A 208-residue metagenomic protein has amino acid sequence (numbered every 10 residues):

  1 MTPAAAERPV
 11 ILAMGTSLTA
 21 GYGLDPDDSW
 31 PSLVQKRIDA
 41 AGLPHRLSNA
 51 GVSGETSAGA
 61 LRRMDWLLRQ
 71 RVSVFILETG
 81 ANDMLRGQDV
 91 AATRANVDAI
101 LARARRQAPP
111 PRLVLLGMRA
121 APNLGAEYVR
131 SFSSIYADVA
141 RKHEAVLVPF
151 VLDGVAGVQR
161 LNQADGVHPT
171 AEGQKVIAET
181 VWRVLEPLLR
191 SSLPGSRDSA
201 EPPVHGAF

Functional and structural regions predicted by a protein language model:
T2-S53, R63-R71: Serine-esterase "nucleophile elbow" of acetyl-processing enzymes
L43, L61-F208: Alpha-helical cap/lid subdomain in secreted, periplasmic, or secretory-pathway luminal O-acyl-processing enzymes
G54-A58: Acidic-and-aromatic substrate-binding clefts and catalytic sites of carbohydrate-active enzymes
